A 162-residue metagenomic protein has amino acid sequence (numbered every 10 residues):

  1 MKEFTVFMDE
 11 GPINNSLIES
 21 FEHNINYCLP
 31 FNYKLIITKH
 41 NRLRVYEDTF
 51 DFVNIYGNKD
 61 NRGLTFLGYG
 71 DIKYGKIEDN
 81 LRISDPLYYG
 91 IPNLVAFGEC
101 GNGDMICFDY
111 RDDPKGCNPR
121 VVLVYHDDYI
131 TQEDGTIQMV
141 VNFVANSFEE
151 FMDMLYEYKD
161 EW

Functional and structural regions predicted by a protein language model:
M1-D104, D160-W162: A surface-exposed partner-binding patch
L94-V95, I106, V121-V122, N142: A broad, low-specificity signal marking well-ordered, structured residues that form hydrophobic/aromatic
G101-D104, D113, D127-I130: Short Gly/Pro-enriched loop/turn and capping motifs at secondary-structure junctions
F108-D113, V122-V124: Low-complexity, glycine/alanine/valine/leucine- and proline-rich hydrophobic stretches
D112-N118, T131-D134: Short, solvent-exposed loop/turn segments that connect beta-strands within catalytic domains and beta-strand-rich
L123, D127-M152: Compact, glycine/acidic-enriched structural inserts
F151-E157, E161: Charged phosphate-binding loop/patch that engages nucleotide di/tri-phosphates or the phosphate backbone of nucleic
